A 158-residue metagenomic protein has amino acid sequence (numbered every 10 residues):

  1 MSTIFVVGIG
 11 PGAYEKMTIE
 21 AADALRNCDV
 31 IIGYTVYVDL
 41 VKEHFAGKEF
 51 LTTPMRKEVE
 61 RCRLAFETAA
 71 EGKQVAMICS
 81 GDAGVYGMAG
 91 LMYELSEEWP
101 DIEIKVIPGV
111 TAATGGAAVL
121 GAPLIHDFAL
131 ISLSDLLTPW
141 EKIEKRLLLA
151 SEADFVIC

Functional and structural regions predicted by a protein language model:
M1-I104, G115: Class I S-adenosyl-L-methionine
V85-A153: Class I SAM-dependent methyltransferase SAM-binding "motif I" and its flanking Rossmann-like core
